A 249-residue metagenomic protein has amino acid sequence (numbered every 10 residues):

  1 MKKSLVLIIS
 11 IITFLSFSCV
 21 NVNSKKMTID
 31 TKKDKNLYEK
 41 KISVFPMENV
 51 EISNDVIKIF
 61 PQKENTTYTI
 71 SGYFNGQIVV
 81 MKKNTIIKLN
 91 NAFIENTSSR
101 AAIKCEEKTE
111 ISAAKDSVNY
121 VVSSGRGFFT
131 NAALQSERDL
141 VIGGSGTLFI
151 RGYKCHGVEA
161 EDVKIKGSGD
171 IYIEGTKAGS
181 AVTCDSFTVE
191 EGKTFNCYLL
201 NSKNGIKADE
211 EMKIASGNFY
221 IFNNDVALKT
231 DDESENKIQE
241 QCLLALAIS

Functional and structural regions predicted by a protein language model:
S4-N21: Sec-dependent N-terminal signal peptides of Gram-positive bacterial secreted proteins and lipoproteins
C19-S249: A composition-driven surface/loop motif
